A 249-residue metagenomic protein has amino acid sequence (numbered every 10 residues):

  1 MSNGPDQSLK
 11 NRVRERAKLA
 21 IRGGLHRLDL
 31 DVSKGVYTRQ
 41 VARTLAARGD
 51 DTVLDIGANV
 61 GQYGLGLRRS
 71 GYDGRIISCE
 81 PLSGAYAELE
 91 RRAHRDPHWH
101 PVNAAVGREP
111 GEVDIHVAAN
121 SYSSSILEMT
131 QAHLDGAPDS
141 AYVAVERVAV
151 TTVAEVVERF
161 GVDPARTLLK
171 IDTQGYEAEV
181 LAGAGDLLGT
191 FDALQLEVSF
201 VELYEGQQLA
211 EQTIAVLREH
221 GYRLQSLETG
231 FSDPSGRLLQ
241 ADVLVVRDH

Functional and structural regions predicted by a protein language model:
S2-H249: Phosphate/nucleotide-binding beta-alpha loop and adjacent structural elements of enzyme active sites
